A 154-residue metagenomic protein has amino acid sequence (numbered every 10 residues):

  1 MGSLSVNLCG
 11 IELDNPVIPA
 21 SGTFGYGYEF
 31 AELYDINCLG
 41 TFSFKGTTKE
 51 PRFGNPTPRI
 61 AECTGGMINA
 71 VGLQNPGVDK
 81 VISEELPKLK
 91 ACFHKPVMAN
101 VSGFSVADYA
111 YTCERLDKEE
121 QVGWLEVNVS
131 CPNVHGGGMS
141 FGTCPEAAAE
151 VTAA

Functional and structural regions predicted by a protein language model:
M1-A154: Flavin-dependent oxidoreductase catalytic cores
